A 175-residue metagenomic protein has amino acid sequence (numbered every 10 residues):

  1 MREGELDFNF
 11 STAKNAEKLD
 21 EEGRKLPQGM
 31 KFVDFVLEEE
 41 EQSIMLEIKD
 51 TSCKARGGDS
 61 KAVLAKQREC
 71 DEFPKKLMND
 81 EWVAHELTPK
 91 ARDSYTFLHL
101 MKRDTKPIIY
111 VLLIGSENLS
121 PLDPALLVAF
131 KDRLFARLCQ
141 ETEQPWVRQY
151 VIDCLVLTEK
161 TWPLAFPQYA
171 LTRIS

Functional and structural regions predicted by a protein language model:
M1-A13, V151-S175: Low-complexity intrinsically disordered segments
M1-F32, E38-E40: Acidic-basic catalytic patches of nuclease active cores, encompassing PD-(D/E)XK and other metal-cofactor nuclease
F35-L37, I44-D50: Conserved catalytic cores of phosphodiester-cleaving nucleases, focusing on short active-site segments
Q42-I44, I109: Structural motif
S43, C53, N118: Surface-exposed, flexible loop/turn segments at secondary-structure boundaries
T51-I114: Catalytic cores of nucleic-acid endonucleases
I108-L164: Short, low-complexity, polybasic intrinsically disordered segments
